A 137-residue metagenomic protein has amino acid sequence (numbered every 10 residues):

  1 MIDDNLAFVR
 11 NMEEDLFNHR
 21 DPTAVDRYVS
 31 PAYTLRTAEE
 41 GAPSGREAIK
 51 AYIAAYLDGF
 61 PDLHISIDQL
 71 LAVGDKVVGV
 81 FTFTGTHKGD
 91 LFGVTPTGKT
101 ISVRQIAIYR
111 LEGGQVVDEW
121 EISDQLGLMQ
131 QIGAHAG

Functional and structural regions predicted by a protein language model:
M1-G137: C-terminal and inter-domain tail/linker signature
